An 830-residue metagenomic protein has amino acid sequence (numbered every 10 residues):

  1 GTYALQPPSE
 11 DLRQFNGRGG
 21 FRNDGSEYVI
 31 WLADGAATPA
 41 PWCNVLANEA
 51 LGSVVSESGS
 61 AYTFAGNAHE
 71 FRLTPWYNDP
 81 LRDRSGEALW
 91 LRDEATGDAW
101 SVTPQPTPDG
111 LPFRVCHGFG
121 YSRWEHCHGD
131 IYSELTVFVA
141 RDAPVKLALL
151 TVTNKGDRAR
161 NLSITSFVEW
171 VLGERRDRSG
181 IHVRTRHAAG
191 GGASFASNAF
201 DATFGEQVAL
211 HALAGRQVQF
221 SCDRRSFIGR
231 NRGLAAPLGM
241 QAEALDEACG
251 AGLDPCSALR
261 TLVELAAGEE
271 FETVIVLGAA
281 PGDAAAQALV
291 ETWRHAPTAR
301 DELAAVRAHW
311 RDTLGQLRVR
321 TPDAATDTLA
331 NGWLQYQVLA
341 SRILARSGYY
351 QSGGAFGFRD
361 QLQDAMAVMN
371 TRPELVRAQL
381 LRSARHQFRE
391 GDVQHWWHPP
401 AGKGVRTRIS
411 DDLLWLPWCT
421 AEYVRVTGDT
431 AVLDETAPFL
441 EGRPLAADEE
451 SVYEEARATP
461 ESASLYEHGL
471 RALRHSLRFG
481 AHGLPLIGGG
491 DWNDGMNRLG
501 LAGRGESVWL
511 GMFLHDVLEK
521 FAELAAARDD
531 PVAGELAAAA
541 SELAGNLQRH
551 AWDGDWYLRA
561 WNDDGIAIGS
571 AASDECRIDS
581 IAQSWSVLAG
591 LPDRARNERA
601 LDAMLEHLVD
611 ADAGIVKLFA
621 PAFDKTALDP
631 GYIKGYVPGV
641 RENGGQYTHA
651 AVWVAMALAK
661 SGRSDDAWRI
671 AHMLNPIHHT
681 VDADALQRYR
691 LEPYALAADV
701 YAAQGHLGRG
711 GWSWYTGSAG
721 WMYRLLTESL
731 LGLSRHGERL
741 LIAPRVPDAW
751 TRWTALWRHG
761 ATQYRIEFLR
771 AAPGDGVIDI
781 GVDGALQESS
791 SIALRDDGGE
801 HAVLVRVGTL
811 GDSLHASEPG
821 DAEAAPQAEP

Functional and structural regions predicted by a protein language model:
G1-L362, E374-R382, H386, E422-T427 (+8 more regions): Anionic coordination/interaction segments
W90-R92, V368-G483, S507-G511, H515 (+7 more regions): Aromatic-rich carbohydrate-recognition surfaces in CAZymes
V115, R318-G332, S383-A384, F388 (+6 more regions): Active-site acid/base region of carbohydrate-active enzymes
A140-V168, T203-E206, L213-N231, E264-E272 (+6 more regions): Beta-rich accessory regions
F167, R178, H182, Q394-H395 (+3 more regions): Catalytic cores of carbohydrate-active enzymes
D312, Q316-V319, D323-T326, A330-N331 (+5 more regions): Aromatic-lined, polymer-binding surfaces characteristic of secreted/periplasmic polysaccharide-degrading enzymes
N331-A340, A367, H475, Q583-G590 (+1 more regions): Short, hydrophobic/amphipathic alpha-helical patches that form generic packing surfaces within helical domains
S347-R359, A401-D411, A458, N497-G511 (+5 more regions): Solvent-exposed loop and edge beta-strand segments that line ligand/cofactor-binding and catalytic clefts
